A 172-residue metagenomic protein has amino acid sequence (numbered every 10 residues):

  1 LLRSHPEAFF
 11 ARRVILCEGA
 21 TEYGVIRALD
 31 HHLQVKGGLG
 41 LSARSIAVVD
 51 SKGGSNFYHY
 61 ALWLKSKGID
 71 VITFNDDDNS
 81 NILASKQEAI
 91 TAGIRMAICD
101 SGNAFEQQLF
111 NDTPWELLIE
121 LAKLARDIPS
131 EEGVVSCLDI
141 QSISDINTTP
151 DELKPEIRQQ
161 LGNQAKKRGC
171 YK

Functional and structural regions predicted by a protein language model:
L2-L16, A20-K172: Acidic, Mg2+-coordinating catalytic modules of nucleic-acid enzymes
